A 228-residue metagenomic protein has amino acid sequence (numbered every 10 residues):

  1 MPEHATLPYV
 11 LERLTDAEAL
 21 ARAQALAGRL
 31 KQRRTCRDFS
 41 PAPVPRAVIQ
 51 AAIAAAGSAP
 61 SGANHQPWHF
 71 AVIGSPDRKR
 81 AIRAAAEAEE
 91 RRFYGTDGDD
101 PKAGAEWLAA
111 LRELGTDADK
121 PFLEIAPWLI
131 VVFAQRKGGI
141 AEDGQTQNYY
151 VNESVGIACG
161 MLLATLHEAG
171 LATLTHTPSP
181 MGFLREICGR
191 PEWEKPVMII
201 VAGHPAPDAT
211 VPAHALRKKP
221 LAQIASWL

Functional and structural regions predicted by a protein language model:
M1-C36, S40-Q50, R92: N-terminal accessory segments that position/regulate proteins before the catalytic core
P2, V72-V155: Glycine/small-residue-rich phosphate/adenosyl-binding loop
P2-E18, R22, M198-L228: C-terminal helix-cap and adjacent tail motif
L30, A52-A56, I200: Short alpha-helical scaffolding segments that buttress acidic/His motifs in well-ordered protein cores
A52-A56, I130, A134-I187: Small-aliphatic-rich amphipathic alpha-helix that forms the alpha element of a beta-alpha
G57-N64: Glycine-rich phosphate/pyrophosphate-binding beta-alpha loops
H65-P67, L123-P127, K195: Short connector loops at helix/strand junctions that flank enzyme active sites, especially segments positioning acidic
R91-K102, G189-P212: A glycine-rich helix N-cap at a beta->alpha junction
